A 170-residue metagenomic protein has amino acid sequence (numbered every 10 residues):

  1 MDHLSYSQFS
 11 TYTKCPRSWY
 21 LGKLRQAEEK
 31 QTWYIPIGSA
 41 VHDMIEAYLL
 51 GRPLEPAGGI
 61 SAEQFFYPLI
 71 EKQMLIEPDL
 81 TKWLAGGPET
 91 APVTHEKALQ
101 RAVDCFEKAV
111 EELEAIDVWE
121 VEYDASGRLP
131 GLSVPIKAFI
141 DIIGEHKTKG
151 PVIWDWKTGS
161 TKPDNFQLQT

Functional and structural regions predicted by a protein language model:
M1-K14, V134-I143: An acidic intrinsically disordered interaction segment
M1-S5, W19, T94-L99, G131-L132: Short, mixed-charge, low-aromatic patches
D2, Q8-T11, P56, Q73 (+1 more regions): Alpha-helical interaction segments
Y6-L54, E122-Y123: Nuclease catalytic cores
E29-W33, G58, L113-D117, V134 (+1 more regions): Short, surface-exposed helix-loop/turn micro-motifs enriched in polar/charged residues
W33, I37, A98, A102 (+1 more regions): Hydrophobic (often cysteine-bearing) scaffold residues that line and stabilize catalytic clefts of nucleotide/cofactor
M44-D124: A non-catalytic, helix-rich entry segment at domain boundaries
V118-T170: Mg2+/Mn2+-dependent nuclease catalytic core
